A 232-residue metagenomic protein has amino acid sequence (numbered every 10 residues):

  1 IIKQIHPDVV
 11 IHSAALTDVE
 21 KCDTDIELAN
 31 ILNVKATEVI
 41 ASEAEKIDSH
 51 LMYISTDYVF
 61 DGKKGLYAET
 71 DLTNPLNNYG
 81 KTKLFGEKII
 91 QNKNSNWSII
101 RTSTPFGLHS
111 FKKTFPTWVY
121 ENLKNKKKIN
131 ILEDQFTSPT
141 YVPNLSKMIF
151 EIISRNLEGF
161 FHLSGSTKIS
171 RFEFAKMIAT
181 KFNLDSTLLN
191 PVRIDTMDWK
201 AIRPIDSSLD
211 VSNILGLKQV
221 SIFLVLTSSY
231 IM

Functional and structural regions predicted by a protein language model:
I1-L32: NAD(P)H-binding glycine-rich loop region in Rossmannoid oxidoreductase-like domains and their noncatalytic homologs
V10-A14, L51-T56, D61, I100-T102: SDR active-site strand-loop-helix element
I31, K35-V39, V59-I100, F106: Catalytic helix-loop patch of NAD(P)-dependent Rossmann-fold dehydrogenases
K46-H50: A short helix->loop->beta-strand "cap" motif at the edges of active sites that frequently abuts
K88-T137, P143-N144, F150-E151: NAD(P)-dependent short-chain dehydrogenase/reductase
L145, I149, L163, F174 (+2 more regions): Non-catalytic, hydrophobic alpha-helical segments
M148, R155-A201, I205-D206: Mid/C-terminal beta-alpha module of Rossmann-like enzyme folds, strongest in SDR-family dehydrogenases/epimerases
T187, I205-M232: C-terminal amphipathic/interface module of NAD(P)-dependent oxidoreductases and related NAD-binding regulators
